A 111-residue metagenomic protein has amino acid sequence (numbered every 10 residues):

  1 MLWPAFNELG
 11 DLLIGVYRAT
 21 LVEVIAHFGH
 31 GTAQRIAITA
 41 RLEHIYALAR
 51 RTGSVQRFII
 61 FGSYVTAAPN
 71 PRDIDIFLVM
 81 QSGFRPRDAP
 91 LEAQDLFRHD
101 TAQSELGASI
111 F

Functional and structural regions predicted by a protein language model:
M1-R57, L106: Helical scaffold of the NTase/Pol beta-like nucleotidyltransferase catalytic core
T32-L42, L78-F111: Metal-dependent nucleotidyltransferase catalytic core
L48-A49, V65-A67, H99-T101: Short, flexible, glycine/charge-rich loop motifs used to bind or transfer phosphoryl groups or to couple energy/partner
G53-V55, P69-D73, Q103-E105: Short connector loops at helix/strand junctions that flank enzyme active sites, especially segments positioning acidic
Q56-Y64: Short gly/ser-rich loop at a beta-strand->alpha-helix junction or flexible surface loop bordering the NTP-binding
Y64-P86: Catalytic metal-binding acidic patch
